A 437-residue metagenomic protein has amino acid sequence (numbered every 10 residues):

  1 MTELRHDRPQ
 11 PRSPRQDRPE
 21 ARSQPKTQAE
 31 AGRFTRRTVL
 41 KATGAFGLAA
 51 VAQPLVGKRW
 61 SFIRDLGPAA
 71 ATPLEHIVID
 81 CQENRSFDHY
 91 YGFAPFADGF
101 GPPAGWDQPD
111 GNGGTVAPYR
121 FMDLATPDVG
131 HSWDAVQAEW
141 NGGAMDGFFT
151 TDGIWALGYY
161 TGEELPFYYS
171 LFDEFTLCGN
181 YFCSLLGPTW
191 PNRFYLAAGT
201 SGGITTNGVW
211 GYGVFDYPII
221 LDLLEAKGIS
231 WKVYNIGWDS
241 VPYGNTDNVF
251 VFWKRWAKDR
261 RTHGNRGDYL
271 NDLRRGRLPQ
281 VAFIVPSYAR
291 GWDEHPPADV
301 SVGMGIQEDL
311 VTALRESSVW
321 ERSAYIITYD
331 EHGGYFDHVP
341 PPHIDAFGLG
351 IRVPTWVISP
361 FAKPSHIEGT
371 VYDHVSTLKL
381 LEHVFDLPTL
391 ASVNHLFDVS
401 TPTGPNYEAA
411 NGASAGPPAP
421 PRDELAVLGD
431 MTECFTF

Functional and structural regions predicted by a protein language model:
T2-R8, R12-R18, R22-F437: N-terminal pro-sequences and low-complexity stem/linker regions of secreted or lumenal proteins
